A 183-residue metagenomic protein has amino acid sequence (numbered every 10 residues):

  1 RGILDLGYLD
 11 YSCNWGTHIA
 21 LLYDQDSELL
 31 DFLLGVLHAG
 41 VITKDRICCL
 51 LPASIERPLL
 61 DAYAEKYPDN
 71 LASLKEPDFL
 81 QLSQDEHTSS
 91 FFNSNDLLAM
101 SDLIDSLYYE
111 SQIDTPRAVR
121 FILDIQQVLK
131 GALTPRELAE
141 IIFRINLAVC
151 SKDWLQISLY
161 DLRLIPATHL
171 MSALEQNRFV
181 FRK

Functional and structural regions predicted by a protein language model:
R1-K183: Non-catalytic regulatory/interaction regions at protein termini and inter-domain linkers
